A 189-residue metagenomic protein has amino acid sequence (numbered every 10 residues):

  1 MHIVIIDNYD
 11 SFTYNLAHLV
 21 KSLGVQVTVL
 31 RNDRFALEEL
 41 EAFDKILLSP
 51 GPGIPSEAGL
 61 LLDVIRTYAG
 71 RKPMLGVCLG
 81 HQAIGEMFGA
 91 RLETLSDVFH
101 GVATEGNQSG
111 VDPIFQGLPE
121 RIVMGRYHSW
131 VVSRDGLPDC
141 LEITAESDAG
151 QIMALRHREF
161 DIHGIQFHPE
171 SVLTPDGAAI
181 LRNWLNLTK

Functional and structural regions predicted by a protein language model:
M1-V4: Extreme N-terminal starter segment of soluble prokaryotic enzymes
A17-Q26: Two-component/phosphorelay signaling modules centered on CheY-like receiver
Q26-R34: A short beta-strand-loop structural module common to alpha/beta enzyme folds
R34-F43: Short amphipathic alpha-helix with an adjacent loop that forms part of the alpha/beta core around
F43-G117, L181-N183: Cysteine-nucleophile active-site neighborhood
P73-L75, R91, V123, E142 (+1 more regions): Proline-centered loop/turn at the N-terminus of a beta-strand
D112-E159: Catalytic beta-strand/loop cores that center a nucleophilic Ser/Cys/Thr and support acyl-enzyme chemistry
V172-K189: Acyltransferase
